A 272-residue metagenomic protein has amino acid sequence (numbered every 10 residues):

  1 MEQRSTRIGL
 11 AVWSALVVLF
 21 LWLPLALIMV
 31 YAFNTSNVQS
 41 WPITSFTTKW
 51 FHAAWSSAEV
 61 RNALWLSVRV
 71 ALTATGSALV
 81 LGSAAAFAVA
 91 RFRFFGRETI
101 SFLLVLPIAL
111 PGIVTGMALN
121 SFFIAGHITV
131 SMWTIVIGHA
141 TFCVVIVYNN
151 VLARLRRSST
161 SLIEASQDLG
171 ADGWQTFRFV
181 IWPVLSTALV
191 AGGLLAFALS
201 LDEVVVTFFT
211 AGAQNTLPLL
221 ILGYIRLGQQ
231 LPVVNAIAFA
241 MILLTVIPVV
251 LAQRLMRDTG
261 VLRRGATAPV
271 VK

Functional and structural regions predicted by a protein language model:
M1-R7, L72-L104, M117, S121 (+2 more regions): Transmembrane-helix boundary motif in ABC transporter permease subunits
E2-T6, S36, F51-E59, L201 (+2 more regions): Interhelical loop and adjacent transmembrane-helix boundary motif in polytopic membrane transport permeases
E2-V12, G96, L152-I163, Q167 (+2 more regions): C-terminal transmembrane helix and the adjacent membrane-cytosol boundary/short C-terminal tail of inner/organellar
R4, I8, F92-I100, I128-M132 (+3 more regions): Membrane-helix interface segments
W13, V18-L25, I100, G116 (+4 more regions): Transmembrane alpha-helices
L19, R61, W65, R69-L81 (+7 more regions): Hydrophobic alpha-helical transmembrane segments of multipass integral membrane proteins, especially permease/channel
L25-S36, G116-H127, N150, L194-L199 (+5 more regions): A structural signal for multi-pass alpha-helical bundles of membrane permease subunits that mediate small-molecule
Q39, I43, T48, G96-R97 (+3 more regions): Membrane-interfacial helix termini and adjacent extracytoplasmic/periplasmic loops of multi-pass transporters
